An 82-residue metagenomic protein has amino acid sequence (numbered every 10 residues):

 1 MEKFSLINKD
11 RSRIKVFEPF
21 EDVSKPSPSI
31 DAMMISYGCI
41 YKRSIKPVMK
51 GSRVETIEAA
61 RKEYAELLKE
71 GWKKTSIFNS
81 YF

Functional and structural regions predicted by a protein language model:
M1-E70, T75-F82: Terminus-proximal functional modules
